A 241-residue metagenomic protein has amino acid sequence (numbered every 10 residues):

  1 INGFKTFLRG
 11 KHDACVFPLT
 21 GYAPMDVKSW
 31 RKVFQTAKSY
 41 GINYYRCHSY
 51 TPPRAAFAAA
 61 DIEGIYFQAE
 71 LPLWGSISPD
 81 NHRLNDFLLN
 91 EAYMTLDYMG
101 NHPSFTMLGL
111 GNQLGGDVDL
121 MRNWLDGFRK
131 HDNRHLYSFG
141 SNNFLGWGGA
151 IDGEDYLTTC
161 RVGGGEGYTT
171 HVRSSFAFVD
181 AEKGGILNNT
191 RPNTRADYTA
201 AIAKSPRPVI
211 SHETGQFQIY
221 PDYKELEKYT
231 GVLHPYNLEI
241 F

Functional and structural regions predicted by a protein language model:
I1-A37: N-terminal carbohydrate-binding accessory modules
T6, Y40, P103: Structured loop/turn residues at beta-strand edges in well-structured enzyme cores
G10, A23, S29, S39 (+3 more regions): Small-side-chain structural scaffolding
S29-H48, P52-P53: Catalytic domains of carbohydrate-active enzymes, especially glycoside hydrolases
Y44-F241: Substrate-binding/catalytic cleft of secreted carbohydrate-active enzymes, primarily glycoside hydrolases
